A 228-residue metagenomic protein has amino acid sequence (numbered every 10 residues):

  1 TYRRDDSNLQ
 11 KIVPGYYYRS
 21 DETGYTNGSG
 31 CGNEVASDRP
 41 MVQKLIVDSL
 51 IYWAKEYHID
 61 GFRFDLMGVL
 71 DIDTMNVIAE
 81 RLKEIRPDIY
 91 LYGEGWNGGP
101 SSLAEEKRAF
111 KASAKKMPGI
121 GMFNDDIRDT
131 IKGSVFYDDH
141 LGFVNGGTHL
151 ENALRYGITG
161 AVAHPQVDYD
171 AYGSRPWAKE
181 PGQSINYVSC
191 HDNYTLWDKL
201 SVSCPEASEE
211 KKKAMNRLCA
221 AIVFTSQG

Functional and structural regions predicted by a protein language model:
T1-Y57, M67-R86, Y90: Substrate-binding/active-site clefts of carbohydrate-active enzymes
Y57-H58, Q227: Short loop/turn motifs at secondary-structure junctions
A79-E80, R86-G228: Conserved alpha/beta catalytic core and glycan-binding cleft of carbohydrate-active enzymes
